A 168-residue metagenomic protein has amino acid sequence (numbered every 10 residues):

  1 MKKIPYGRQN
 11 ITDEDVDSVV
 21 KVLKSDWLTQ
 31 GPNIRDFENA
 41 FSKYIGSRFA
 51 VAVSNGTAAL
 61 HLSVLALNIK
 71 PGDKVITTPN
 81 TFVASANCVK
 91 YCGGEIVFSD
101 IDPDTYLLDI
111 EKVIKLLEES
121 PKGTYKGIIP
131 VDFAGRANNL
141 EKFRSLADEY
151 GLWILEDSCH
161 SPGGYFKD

Functional and structural regions predicted by a protein language model:
M1-L28, P32: N-terminal "arm"/small-domain region of PLP-dependent enzymes with the aminotransferase-like
S18, D36, A40, L62 (+2 more regions): Alpha-helical elements of Rossmann-like donor-binding domains used by nucleotide-donor carbohydrate transfer enzymes
V19, F41, A59, V75 (+5 more regions): Generic structural signal for small/hydrophobic residues in well-ordered secondary structure, especially within
W27-K74, C88-C92, F98-D100: Phosphate-binding glycine-rich loop
N80, G94, I101-P103, F133: Active-site loop/turn elements of alpha/beta-hydrolase fold enzymes, especially the short glycine-/histidine-rich
T81-A86: Conserved coil-to-alpha-helix start sites within the AMP-binding
D104-D168: Active-site phosphate-binding strand-loop segment of PLP-dependent enzymes
